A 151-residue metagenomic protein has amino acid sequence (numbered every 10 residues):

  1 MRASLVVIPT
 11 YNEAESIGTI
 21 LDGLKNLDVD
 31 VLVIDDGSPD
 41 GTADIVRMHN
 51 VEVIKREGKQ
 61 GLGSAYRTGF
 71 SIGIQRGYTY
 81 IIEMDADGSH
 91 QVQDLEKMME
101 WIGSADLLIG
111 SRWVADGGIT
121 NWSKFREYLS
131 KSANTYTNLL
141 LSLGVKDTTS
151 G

Functional and structural regions predicted by a protein language model:
A3-L5, D30: Cell-envelope/extracellular polymer assembly enzymes that use nucleotide-activated donors
T10, I34-D36, R56: Conserved sequence signature across two-component system core domains
Y11-N26: Short, well-formed alpha-helical segments that are part of the catalytic scaffolds of diverse glycosyltransferases
E15-T19, D40-M48: Acidic helix N-cap motif at the loop->helix transition within catalytic regions of sugar-transfer enzymes
L27, H49-N50: Short, structured coil segments at secondary-structure junctions
D35-A43, G88: A conserved acidic beta->alpha catalytic loop
G58-Q75, V92-G151: Acceptor/aglycone-binding surface of glycosyltransferases and processive sugar-polymer synthases
Y78-S89: Short beta-strand-to-loop acidic/aromatic patch adjacent to the donor-nucleotide binding site
